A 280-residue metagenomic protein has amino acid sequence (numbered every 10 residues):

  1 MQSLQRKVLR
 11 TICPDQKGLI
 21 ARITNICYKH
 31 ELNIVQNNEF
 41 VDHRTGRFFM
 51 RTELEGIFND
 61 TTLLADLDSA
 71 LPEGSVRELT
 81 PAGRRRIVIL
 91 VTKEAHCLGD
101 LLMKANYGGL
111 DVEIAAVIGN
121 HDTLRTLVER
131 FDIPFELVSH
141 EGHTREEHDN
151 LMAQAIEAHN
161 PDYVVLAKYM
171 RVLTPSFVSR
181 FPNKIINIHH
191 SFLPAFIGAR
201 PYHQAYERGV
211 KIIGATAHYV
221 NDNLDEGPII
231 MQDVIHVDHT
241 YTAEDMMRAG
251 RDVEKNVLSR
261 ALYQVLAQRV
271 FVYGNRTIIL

Functional and structural regions predicted by a protein language model:
M1-R86: A conserved regulatory-domain signal marking ACT and ACT-like small-molecule sensing domains and adjacent regulatory
N33, E113, P134-E136, K184: Conserved beta-strand segments of alpha/beta enzyme cores
V88-H96: Short, glycine-rich nucleotide/cofactor-binding loops
H96-N106: Histidine-anchored nucleotide/phosphate-binding helix
A105-E113: A short alpha->loop->secondary-structure connector
V112-T123: Short internal beta-strands
H121, T144, H148-L151, H159-L280: Donor/substrate-binding cores of folate-linked one-carbon enzymes
E129, I133-H159: Adenosine-nucleotide cofactor-binding segment
